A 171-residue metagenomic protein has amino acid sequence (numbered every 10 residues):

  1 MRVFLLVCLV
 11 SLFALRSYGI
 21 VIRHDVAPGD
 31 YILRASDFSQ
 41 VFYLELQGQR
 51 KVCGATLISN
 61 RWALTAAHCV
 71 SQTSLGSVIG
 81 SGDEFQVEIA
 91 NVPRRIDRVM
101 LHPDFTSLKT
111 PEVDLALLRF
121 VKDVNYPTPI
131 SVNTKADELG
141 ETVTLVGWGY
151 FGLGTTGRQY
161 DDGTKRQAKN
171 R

Functional and structural regions predicted by a protein language model:
F4-L64, S71-N91, D97-P103, D162-G163 (+1 more regions): Protease-domain processing segments flanking chymotrypsin-fold serine proteases, especially trypsin-like
I32-R34, S107-K109, T134-A136: Short secondary-structure boundary/capping segments
V41-E45, D114-R119: Short, acidic/hydrophobic/Gly-rich beta-strand patch recurrent on exposed beta strands that often constitutes part
G48-K51, A63, C69-S71, T106 (+3 more regions): Solvent-exposed loop/turn segments at secondary-structure junctions within structured extracellular/periplasmic domains
S59, T65, A116, G147: Short beta-strand/turn micro-motifs composed of small residues that flank or help shape donor/cofactor-binding pockets
T65, L75, I96-D97, K109 (+2 more regions): Short acidic, gly/pro-rich beta-turn/loop elements at beta-sheet edges and active-site/ligand-binding grooves
E112-L115, V121, Y126-R171: Chymotrypsin/trypsin-fold serine protease catalytic domain
